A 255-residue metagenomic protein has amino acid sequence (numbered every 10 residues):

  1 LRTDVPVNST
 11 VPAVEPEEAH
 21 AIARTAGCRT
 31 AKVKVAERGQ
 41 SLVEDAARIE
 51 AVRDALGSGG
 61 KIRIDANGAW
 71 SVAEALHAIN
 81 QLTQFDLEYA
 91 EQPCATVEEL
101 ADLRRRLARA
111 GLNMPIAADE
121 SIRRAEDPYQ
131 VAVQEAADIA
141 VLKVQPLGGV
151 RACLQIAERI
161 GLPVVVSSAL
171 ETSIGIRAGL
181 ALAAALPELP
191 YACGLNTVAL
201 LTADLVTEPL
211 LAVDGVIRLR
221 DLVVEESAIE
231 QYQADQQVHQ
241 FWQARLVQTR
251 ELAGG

Functional and structural regions predicted by a protein language model:
L1-K61, N67-A69, A73-L76, N80-Q84 (+1 more regions): N-terminal capping/lid subdomain adjacent to the active-site entrance of alpha/beta enzymes
T10, D119, S167, G194-N196: Conserved beta-strand termini and adjacent loop/short-helix elements that scaffold enzyme active sites in alpha/beta
R38-R177, D204-L210: Catalytic core of soluble alpha/beta enzymes
V165-V166, A192-L195, R218-R220: Conserved active-site loop/cleft motifs that coordinate metal ions or position small ligands
I174, C193, D214: Short glycine-rich loop/turn motifs that provide flexible caps or phosphate-binding loops at active sites
L180-E188: Oxidoreductase and adenylate-handling cofactor-binding alpha/beta cores
P187-A199: Short helix/strand-capping turn motifs
